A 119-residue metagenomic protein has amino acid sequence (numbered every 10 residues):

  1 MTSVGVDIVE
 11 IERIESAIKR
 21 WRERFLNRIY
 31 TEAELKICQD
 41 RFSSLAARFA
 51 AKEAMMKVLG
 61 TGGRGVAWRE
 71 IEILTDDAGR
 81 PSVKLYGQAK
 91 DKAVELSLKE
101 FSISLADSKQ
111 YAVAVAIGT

Functional and structural regions predicted by a protein language model:
M1-T119: Core catalytic alpha/beta fold that binds nucleotide/phospho-ligands
